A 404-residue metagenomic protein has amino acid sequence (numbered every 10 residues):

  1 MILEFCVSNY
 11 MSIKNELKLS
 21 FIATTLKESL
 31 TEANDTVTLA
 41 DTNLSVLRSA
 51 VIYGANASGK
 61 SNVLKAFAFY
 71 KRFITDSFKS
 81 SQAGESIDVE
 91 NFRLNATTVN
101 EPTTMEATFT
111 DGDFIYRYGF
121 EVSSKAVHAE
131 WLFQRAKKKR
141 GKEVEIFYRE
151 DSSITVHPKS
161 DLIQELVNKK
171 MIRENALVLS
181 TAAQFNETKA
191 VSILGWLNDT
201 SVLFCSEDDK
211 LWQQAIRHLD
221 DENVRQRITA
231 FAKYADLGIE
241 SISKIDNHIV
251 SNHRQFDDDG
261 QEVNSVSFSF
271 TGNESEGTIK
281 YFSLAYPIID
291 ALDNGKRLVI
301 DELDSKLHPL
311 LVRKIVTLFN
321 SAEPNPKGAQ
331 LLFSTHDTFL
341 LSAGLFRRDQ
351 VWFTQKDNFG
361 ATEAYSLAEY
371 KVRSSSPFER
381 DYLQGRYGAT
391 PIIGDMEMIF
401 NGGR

Functional and structural regions predicted by a protein language model:
I2-F69: Pre-Walker A-like glycine/lysine-rich segment at the N-terminus of P-loop NTPase domains
E4, Y10, H253, T317-R404: C-terminal lobe/lid and adjacent interdomain/linker elements of RecA-like ASCE P-loop ATPase modules
K14-E16, I115-R117, G141-V144, V263-S269 (+1 more regions): Short, mixed charged/polar active-site loops that provide acid/base catalysis or chelate metal/phosphate cofactors
V37-V51, A55, L64-R117, S123-S124: Conserved P-loop NTP-binding catalytic core
S49-Y53, H248-I289, R297-L310: Conserved ABC ATPase signature
T98-N100, D111-D113, I289-L292, S321-K327 (+1 more regions): Conserved catalytic network of the ASCE P-loop NTPase/AAA+ motor domain
Y116-D246: Electropositive, glycine-dotted interaction segments that contact anionic polymers or phosphate-rich ligands
L310-T317: Conserved D-loop/post-Walker B switch-helix segment of ABC ATPase nucleotide-binding domains
